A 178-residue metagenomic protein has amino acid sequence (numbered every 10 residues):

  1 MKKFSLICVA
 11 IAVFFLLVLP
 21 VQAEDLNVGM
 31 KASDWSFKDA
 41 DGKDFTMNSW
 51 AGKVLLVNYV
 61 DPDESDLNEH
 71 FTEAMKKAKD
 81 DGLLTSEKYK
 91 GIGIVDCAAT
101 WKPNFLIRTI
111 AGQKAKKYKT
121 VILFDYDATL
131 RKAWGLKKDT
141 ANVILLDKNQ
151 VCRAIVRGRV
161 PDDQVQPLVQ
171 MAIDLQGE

Functional and structural regions predicted by a protein language model:
M1-F4: Positively charged n-region of N-terminal signal peptides that target proteins for export
C8-V18: Bacterial N-terminal signal peptides
Q22-F45, D66-F71, K119: N-terminal "domain-start" segment that seeds a small globular fold
T46-F71: Short active-site neighborhood of thiol/selenol oxidoreductases, capturing the structured segment around
N48, W134, A154-V156: Short hydrophobic alpha-helix segments
S65-K114: Structural microenvironment flanking redox-active thiols in thiol-disulfide oxidoreductases
K90-I94, F105-T140: Short, internal strand/loop/helix patches that form the active-site neighborhood or redox-interaction surface
D139-E178: Thiol-/selenol-based redox modules, centered on thioredoxin-like and closely related oxidoreductase domains
